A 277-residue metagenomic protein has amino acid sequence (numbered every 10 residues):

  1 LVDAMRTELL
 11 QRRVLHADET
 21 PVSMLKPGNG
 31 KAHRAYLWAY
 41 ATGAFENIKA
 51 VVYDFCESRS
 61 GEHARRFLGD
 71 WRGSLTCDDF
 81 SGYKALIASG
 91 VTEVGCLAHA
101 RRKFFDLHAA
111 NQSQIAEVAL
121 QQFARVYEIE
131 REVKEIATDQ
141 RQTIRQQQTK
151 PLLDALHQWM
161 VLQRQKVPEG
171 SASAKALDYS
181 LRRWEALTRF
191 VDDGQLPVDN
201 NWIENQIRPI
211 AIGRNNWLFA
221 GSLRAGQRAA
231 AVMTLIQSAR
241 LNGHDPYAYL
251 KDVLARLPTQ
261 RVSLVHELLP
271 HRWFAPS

Functional and structural regions predicted by a protein language model:
L1-S277: Catalytic center-proximal scaffold of phosphoryl-transfer enzymes
